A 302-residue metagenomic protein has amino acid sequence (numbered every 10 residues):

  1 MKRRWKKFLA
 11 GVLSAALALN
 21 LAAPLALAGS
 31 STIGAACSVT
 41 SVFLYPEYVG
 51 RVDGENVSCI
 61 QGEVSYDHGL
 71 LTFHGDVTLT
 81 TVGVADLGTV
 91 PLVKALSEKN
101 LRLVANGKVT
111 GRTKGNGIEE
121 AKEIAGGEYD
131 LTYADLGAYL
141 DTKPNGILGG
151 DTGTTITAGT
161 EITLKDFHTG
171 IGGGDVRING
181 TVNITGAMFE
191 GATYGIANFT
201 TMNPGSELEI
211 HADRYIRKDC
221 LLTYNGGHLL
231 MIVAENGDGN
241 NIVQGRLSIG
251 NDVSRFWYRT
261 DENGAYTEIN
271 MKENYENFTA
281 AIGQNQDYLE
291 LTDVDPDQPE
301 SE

Functional and structural regions predicted by a protein language model:
M1-V12: Bacterial Sec-dependent N-terminal signal peptides
G11, G29-E302: A composition-driven surface/loop motif
L13, L17-L21: Hydrophobic core
L21-S30: Bacterial Sec-dependent N-terminal signal peptides
